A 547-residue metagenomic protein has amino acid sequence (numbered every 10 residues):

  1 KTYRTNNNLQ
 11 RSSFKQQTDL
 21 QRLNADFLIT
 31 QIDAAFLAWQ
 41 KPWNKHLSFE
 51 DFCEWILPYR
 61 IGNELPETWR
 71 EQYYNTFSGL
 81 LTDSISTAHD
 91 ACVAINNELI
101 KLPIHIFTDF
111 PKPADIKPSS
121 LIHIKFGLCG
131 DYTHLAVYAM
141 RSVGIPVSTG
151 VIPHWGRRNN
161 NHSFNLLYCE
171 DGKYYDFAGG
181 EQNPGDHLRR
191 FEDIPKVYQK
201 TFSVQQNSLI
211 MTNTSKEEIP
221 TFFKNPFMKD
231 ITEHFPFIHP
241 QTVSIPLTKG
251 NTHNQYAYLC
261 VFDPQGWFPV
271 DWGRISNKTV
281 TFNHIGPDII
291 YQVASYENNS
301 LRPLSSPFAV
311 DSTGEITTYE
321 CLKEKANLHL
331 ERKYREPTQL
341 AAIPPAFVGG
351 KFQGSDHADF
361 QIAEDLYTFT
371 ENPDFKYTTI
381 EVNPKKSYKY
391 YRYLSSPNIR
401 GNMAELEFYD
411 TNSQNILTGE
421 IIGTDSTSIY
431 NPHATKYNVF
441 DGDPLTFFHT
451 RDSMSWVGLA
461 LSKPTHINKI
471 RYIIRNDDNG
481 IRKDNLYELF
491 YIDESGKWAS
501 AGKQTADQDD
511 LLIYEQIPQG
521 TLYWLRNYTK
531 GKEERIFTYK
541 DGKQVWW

Functional and structural regions predicted by a protein language model:
K1-F49, C53, P58, Y175-K385 (+4 more regions): Alpha-helical and coiled-coil interaction segments, frequently adjacent to or embedded within charge-biased
K1-I124, N160: Secondary-structure boundary elements
T82-E98, D109-S119, K125, G130-T221: Hydrophobic/aromatic-rich core segments of domains that either
H105-D109, K173-F177, Y491, G496-W498: Substrate-binding/catalytic groove segments of enzymes that remodel or degrade extracellular structural polymers
F107-F110, F177-G179, A404-E405, R482-K483: Short, solvent-exposed loop/turn and secondary-structure capping segments
V143-I145, N161-S163, Q241, V348 (+1 more regions): Structural beta-strand/beta-sheet cores of well-ordered domains, especially the beta-sheet scaffolds that support
N160-H162, N277, D288, W456 (+2 more regions): Active-site lining segments that contact anionic ligands and/or coordinate catalytic metals
K325-E364, E371-G502, A506-W547: Aromatic, loop-rich ligand-recognition surfaces of beta-strand-rich domains
